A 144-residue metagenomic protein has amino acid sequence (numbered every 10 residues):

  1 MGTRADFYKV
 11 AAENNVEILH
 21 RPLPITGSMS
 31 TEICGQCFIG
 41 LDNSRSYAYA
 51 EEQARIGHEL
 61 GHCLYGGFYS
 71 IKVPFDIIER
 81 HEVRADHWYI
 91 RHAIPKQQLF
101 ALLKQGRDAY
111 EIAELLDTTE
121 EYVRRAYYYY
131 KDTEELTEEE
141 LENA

Functional and structural regions predicted by a protein language model:
M1-A144: Active-site hotspot residues in diverse enzymes, especially metal/ion-binding acidic/histidine motifs
